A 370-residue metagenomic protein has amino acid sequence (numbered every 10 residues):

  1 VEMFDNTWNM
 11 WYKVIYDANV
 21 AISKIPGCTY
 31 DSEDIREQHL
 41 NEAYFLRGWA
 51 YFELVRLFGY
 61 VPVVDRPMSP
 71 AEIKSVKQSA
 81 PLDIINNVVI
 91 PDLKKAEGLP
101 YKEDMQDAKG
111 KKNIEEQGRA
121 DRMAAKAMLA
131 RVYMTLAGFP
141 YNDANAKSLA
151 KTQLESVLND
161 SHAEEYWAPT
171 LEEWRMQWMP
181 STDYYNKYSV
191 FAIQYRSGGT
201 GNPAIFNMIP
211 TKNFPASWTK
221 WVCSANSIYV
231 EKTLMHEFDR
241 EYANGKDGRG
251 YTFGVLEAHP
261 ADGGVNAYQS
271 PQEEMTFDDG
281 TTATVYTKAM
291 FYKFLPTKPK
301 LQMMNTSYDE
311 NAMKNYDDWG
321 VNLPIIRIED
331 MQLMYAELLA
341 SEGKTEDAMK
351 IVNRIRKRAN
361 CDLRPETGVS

Functional and structural regions predicted by a protein language model:
V1, N19-P26, F52-R66, I85-N86 (+4 more regions): Aromatic-residue-lined binding/catalytic grooves and analogous aromatic/hydrophobic interfacial grooves in multimeric
V1-F58, K74-N87, D92-A108, L301-L323 (+3 more regions): Conserved, well-structured interaction surfaces
V1-N9, S156, A163-Q332, E337-S341: Elongated scaffold/linker segments in the mid-to-C-terminal portions of large proteins
S32-H39, L46, I114, D121 (+4 more regions): Structural signature of alpha-solenoid helical repeat junctions
R47, D247-R249, R327, R356-A359: Short, cationic motifs built from Arg/Lys/His that form the positively charged side of catalytic pockets
P67-I73: Short glycine/proline- and charge-enriched loop/turn segments that cap or connect secondary-structure elements
